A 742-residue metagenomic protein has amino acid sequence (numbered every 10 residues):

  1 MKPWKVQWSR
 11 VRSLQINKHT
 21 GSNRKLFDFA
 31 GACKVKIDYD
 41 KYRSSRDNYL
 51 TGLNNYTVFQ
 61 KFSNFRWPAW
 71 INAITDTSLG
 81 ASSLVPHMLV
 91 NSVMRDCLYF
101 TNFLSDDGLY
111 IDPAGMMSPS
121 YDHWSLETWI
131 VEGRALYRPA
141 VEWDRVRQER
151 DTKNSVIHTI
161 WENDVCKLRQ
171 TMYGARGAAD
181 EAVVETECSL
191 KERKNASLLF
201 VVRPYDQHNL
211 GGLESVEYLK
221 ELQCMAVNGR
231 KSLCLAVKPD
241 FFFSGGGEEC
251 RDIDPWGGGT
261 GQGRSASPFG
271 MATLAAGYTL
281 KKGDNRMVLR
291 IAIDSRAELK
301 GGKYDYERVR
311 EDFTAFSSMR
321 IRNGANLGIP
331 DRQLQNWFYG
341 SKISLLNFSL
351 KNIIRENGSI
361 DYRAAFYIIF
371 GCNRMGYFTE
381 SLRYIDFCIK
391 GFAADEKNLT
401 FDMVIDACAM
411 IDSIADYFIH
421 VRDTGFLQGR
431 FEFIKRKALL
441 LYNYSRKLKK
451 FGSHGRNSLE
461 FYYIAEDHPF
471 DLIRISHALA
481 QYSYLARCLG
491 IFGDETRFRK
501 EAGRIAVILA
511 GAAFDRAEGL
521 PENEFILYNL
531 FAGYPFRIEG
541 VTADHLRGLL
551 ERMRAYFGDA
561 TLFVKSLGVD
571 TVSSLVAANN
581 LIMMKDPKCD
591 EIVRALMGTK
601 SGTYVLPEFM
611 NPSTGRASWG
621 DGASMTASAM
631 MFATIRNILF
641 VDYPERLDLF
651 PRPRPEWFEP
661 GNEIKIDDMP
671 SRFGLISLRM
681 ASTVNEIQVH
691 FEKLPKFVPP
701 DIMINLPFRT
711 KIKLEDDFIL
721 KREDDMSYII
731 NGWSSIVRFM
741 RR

Functional and structural regions predicted by a protein language model:
M1-Q333, Y377-F378, S601-G602, G622 (+2 more regions): Terminal accessory carbohydrate-recognition/targeting modules of carbohydrate-active enzymes
R147-V156, R322-E356, F531-G533, D544-R547: Conserved oxyanion/phosphate-binding beta-strand-loop segments in alpha/beta enzyme cores
F243, I321-G340, R363, I405-A409 (+2 more regions): Active-site acid/base region of carbohydrate-active enzymes
S267-Y306, E396-I405, L439-V507, I526-F531: The feature captures the catalytic groove of carbohydrate-active enzymes
S349-D361, I389, A393-D402: Internal amphipathic alpha-helical repeat/solenoid segments
D361-A394, A407, E432, L472-I473 (+5 more regions): Active-site core of glycosidic bond-cleaving carbohydrate-active enzymes
F418-R422, S483, R487-G490, K585: Short coil/turn linking the two alpha-helices of tandem helical-hairpin repeats
